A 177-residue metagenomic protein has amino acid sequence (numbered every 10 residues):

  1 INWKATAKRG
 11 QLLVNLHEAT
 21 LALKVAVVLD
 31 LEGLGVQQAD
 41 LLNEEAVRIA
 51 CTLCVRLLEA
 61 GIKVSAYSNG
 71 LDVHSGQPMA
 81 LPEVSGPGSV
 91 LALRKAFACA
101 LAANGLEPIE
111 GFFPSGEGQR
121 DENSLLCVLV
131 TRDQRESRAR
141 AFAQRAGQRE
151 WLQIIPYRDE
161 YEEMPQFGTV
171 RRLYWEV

Functional and structural regions predicted by a protein language model:
I1-V177: Exposed, interaction-prone extracellular/peripheral surfaces
